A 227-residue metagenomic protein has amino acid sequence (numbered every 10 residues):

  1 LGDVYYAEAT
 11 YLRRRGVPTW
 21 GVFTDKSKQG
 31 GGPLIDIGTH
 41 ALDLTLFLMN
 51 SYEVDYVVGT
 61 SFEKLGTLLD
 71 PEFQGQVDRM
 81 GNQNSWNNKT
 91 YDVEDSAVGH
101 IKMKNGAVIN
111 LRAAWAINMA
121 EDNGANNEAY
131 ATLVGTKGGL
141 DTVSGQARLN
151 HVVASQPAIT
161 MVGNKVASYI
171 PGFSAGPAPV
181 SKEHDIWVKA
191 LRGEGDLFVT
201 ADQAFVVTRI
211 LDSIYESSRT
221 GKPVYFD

Functional and structural regions predicted by a protein language model:
L1-Y91, G221: Predominantly a Rossmann-like dinucleotide-binding segment in NAD(P)-dependent oxidoreductases
L34-G38, L197-A204: Conserved loop-to-helix N-cap of the C-terminal "lid" that shapes the substrate pocket in Rossmann-like
A41-L42, E183-D185, L211-D212: A general structural signal for well-ordered alpha-helical segments in protein cores
S61-D92, V98, K102-N105, A120-D202: C-terminal glycine/acidic-rich active-site capping loop/insertion
I109-L111: Conserved short beta-strand elements that form part of the metal-binding/catalytic scaffold of enzyme active sites
A113-W115, Q146: A short beta-strand motif that forms part of the nucleic acid-binding face of small beta-barrel RNA-binding folds
A204-S218: C-terminal hydrophobic helical "lid"/dimerization subdomain of Rossmann-like NAD(P)H-dependent oxidoreductases
K222-D227: Terminal low-complexity tails and localization/encapsulation signals of metabolic enzymes
